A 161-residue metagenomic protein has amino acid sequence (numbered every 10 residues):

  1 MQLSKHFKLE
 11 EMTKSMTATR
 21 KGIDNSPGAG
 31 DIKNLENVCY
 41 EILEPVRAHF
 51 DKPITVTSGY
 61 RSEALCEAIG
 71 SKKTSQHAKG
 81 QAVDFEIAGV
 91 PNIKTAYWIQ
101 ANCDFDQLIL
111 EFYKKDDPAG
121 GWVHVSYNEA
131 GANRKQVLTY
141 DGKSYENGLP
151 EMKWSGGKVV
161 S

Functional and structural regions predicted by a protein language model:
M1-H49, G142-S161: Extracytoplasmic cell-surface/polysaccharide-interacting catalytic and binding patches
Q2, H49, A78, D117-P118: A generic structural signal for short, non-catalytic loop/turn and secondary-structure boundary residues
V38-I42, L65, Q81, P91 (+1 more regions): Amphipathic alpha-helical interface surfaces
E44-G70: Extended, low-complexity, intrinsically disordered C-terminal regulatory tails of eukaryotic serine/threonine kinases
T55-T57, A82-E86, H124-S126: Structural recognition of the beta-strand scaffold that forms the well-ordered cores of secreted hydrolase catalytic
A68-A78, K114-D116: Short, flexible, solvent-exposed loop/turn segments with mixed acidic/basic and small polar residues
K73-I93: Acidic, His- and aromatic-enriched active-site or binding-groove loops in soluble protein domains that engage sugars
I87-S161: Catalytic cores and adjacent binding grooves of peptidoglycan-active enzymes
